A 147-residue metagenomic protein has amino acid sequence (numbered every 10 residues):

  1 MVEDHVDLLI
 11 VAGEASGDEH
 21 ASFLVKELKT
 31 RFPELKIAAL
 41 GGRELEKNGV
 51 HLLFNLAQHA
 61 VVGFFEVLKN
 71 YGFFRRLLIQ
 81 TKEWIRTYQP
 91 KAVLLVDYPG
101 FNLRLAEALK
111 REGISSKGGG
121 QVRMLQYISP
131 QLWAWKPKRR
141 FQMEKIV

Functional and structural regions predicted by a protein language model:
V6-V147: Active-site and donor-binding regions of nucleotide-sugar-utilizing enzymes
